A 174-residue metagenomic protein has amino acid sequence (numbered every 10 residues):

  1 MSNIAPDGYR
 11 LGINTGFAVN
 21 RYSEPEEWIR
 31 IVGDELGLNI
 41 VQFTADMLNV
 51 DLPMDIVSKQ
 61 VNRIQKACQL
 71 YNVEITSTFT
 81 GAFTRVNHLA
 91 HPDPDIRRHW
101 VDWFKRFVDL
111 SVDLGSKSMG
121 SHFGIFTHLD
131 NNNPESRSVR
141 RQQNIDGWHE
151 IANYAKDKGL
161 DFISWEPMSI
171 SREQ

Functional and structural regions predicted by a protein language model:
S2-S23: Boundary/entry segment of secreted carbohydrate-active catalytic domains
N3-A5, A67-Y71, N87-Q174: Active-site acidic/histidine proton-transfer and metal-coordination neighborhood in alpha/beta enzyme cores
Y9-T15, N39-F43, I75-T80, M119-S121 (+1 more regions): Hydrophobic faces of well-ordered beta-strands that scaffold small-molecule active sites in alpha/beta enzyme cores
N14-N20, T44-L48, T80-F83, G124-F126 (+1 more regions): Active-site beta-loop-alpha junctions enriched in small/polar residues
Y22-R30, M54, K156, S169-Q174: Distinct, well-ordered alpha-helical segments
P25-D46, R106-F107, L114-G115: Catalytic domains of carbohydrate-active enzymes, especially glycoside hydrolases
I29-R30, V61, Q65, A152: Short amphipathic alpha-helical segments and helix-helix/interface helices
Q42-Q69, F123-G124, L129: Glycine-rich, proline-tolerant flexible connector loops at the mouths of alpha/beta enzymes
